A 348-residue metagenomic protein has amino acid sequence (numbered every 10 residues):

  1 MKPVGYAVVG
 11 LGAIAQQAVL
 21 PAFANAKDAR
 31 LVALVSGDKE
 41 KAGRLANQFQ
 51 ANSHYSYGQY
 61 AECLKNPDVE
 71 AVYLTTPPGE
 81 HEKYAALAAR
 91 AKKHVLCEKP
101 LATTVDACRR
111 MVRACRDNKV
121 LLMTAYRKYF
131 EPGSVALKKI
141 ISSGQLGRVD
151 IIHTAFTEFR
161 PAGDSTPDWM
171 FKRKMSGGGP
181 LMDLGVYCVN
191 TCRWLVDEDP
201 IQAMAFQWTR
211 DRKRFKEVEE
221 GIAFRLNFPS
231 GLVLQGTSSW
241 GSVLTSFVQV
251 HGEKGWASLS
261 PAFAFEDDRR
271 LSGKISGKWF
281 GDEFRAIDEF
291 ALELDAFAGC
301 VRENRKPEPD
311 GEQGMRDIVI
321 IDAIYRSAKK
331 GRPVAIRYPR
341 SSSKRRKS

Functional and structural regions predicted by a protein language model:
M1, A71-Y73, G299-S348: C-terminal helix-rich "cap/oligomerization" subdomain common to oxidoreductases
M1-Q50: N-terminal Rossmann-like dinucleotide-binding module
I14, G37, D282-L294: Active-site loop of classical SDR/Rossmann-like NAD(P)-dependent oxidoreductases, centered on the catalytic Tyr-X3-Lys
A15, C97, L122-T124, G236 (+1 more regions): Hydrophobic residues in well-ordered beta-strands that form the structural core
A51-A114: Beta-loop-alpha module in the N-terminal Rossmann-like domain of NAD(P)-dependent dehydrogenases, especially those
R110-K128, G147-I152: Rossmann-fold dehydrogenase core element
K128-R214, G331: Predominantly a Rossmann-like dinucleotide-binding segment in NAD(P)-dependent oxidoreductases
N190-E266, A291-R305, P339-S348: Contiguous beta-strand/loop segments that form the cofactor/metal-binding neighborhood of enzyme cores
